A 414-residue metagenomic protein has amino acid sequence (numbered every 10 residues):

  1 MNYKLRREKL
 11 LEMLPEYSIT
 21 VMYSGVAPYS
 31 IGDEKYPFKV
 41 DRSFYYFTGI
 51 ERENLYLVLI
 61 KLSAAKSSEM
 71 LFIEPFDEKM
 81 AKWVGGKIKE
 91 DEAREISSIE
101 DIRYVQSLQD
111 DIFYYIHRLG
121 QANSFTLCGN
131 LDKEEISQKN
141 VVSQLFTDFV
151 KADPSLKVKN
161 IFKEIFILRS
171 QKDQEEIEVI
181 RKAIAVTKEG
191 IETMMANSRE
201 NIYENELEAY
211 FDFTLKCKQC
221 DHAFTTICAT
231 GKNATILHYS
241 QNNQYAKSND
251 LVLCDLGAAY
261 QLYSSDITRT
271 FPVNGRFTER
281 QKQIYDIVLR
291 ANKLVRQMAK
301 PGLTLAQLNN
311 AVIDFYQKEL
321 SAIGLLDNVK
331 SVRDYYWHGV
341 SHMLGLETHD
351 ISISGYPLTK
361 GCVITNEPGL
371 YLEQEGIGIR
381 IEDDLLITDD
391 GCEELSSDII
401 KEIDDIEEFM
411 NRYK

Functional and structural regions predicted by a protein language model:
M1-K414: Active-site neighborhoods and metal-handling regions in enzymes and metal-associated proteins
